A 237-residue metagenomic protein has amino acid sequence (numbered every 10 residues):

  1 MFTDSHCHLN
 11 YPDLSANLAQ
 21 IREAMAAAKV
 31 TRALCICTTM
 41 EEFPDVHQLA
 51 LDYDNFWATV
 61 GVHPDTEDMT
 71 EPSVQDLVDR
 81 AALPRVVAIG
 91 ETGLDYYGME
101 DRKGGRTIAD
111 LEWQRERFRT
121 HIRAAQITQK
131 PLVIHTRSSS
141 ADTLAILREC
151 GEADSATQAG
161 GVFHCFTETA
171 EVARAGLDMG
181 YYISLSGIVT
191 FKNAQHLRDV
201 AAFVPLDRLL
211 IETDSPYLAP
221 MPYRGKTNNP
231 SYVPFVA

Functional and structural regions predicted by a protein language model:
M1-A237: Mid-domain alpha/beta scaffold segments of enzyme catalytic cores
